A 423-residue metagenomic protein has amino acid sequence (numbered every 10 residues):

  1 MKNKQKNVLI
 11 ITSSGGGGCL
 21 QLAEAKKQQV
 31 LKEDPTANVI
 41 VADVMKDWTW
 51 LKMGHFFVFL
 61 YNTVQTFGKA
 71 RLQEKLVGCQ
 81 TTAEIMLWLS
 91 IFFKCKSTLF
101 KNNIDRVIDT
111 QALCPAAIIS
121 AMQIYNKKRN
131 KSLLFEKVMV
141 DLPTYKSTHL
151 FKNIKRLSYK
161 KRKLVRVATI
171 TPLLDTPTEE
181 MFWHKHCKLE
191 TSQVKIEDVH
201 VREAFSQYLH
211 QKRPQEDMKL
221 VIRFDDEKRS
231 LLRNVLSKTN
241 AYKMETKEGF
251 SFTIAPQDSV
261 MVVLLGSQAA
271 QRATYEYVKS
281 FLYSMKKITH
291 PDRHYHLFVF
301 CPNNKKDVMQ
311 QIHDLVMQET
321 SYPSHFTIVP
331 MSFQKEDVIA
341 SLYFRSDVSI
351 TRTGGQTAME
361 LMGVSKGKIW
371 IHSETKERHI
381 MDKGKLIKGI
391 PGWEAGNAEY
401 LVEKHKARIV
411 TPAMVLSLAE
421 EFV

Functional and structural regions predicted by a protein language model:
M1-V423: Nucleotide-activated sugar donor-binding and catalytic core shared by glycosyltransferases and related lipid-linked
